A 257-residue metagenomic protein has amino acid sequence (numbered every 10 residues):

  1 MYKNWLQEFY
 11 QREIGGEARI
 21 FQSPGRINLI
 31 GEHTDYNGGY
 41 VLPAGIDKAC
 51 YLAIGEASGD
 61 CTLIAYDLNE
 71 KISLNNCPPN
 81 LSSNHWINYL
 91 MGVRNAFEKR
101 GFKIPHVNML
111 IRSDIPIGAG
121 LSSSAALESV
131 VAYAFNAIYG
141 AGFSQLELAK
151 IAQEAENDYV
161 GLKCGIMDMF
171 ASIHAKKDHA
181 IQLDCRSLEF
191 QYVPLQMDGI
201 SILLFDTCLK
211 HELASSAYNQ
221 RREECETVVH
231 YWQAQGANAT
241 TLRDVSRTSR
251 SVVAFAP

Functional and structural regions predicted by a protein language model:
M1-F21, G31, Y40, L74-N75 (+1 more regions): Gly/Ser-rich oxyanion-binding loop with an adjacent helix/lid that shapes the negatively charged ligand pocket
M1-R26, Y51-S83, H179-P257: C-terminal nucleotide
N28-D35: N-terminal low-complexity or amphipathic/hydrophobic leaders
D35, P116-G118, H211: Short strand->helix junction
G38-G45, R221-R222: Short Gly/aromatic-enriched secondary-structure transition segments
P43-G45, A53-G55, K99-G101: Short, charge-rich binding segments
G45-D47, A57, D114, K176: A short, compositionally biased micro-patch
